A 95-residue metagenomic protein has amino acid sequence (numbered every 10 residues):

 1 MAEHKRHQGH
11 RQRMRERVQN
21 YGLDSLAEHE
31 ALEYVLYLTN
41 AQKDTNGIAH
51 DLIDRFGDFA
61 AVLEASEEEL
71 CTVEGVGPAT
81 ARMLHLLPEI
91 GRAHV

Functional and structural regions predicted by a protein language model:
M1-V35: Charged, compositionally biased N-terminal leader segments and the immediate start of the first structured element
L23, L52, F59-V73: A short amphipathic alpha-helix within small helical-bundle interaction modules
E30-L36, A49-L52, L84-L87: Short alpha-helical scaffolding segments that buttress acidic/His motifs in well-ordered protein cores
T39-N40, F56-A60: Short alpha-helix boundary/capping elements
A93-V95: Conserved small/polar residues in nucleotide/adenosyl-binding loops
